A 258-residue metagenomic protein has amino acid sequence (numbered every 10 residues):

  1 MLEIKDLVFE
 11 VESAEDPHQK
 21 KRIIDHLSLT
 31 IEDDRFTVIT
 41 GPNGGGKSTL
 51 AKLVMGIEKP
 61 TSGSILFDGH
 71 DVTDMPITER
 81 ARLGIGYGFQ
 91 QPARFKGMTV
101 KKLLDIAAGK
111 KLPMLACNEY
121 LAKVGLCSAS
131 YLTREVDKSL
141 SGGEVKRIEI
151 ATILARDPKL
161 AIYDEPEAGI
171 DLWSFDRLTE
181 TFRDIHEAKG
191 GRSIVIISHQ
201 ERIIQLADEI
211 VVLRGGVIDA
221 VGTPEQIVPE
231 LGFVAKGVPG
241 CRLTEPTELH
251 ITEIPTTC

Functional and structural regions predicted by a protein language model:
L2, I23-H26: Conserved structural motif at the start of ABC-family nucleotide-binding domains
T40-P42: The feature captures the beta-strand-to-loop junction immediately N-terminal to the Walker
M55: Helix-to-loop junction immediately C-terminal to a conserved catalytic motif
G63-H70, A116: Conserved ABC transporter NBD signature motif
D71-G86: ABC ATPase NBD coupling module
Q91, G97-P113: Q-loop/switch helix immediately C-terminal to the Walker
I153-L154: ABC ATPase C-loop
V217-C241: Conserved beta-strand-loop-alpha-helix hinge in the C-terminal portion of ABC ATPase nucleotide-binding domains
